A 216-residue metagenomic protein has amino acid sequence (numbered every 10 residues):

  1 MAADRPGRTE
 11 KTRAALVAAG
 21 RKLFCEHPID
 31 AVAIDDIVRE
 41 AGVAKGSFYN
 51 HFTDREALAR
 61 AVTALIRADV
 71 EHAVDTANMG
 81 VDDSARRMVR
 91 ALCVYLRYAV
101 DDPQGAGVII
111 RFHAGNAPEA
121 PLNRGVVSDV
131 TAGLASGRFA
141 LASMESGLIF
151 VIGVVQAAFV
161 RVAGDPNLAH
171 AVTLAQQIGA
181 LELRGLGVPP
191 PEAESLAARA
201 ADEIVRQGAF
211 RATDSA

Functional and structural regions predicted by a protein language model:
M1-H27, A31-V43, A57-R60: Basic, helix-initiating cap at the start of DNA-binding domains
E26-D30, D102, S136: Short coil/turn segments at alpha/beta junctions that flank glycine-rich nucleotide-binding fingerprints
G42-F52: Short hydrophobic/aromatic patch on the recognition helix
A61, A68, H72-G107, R111-G115 (+3 more regions): Hydrophobic alpha-helical connector segments
E71, R90, R111-V160, T173 (+1 more regions): Amphipathic alpha-helical packing segments from all-alpha helical-bundle domains
A106-R111, A142-S143, P191-L196: Short, hydrophobic secondary-structure boundary micro-motifs
S128-A135, L168-A216: C-terminal peripheral helix-coil segments that are non-catalytic and often amphipathic
